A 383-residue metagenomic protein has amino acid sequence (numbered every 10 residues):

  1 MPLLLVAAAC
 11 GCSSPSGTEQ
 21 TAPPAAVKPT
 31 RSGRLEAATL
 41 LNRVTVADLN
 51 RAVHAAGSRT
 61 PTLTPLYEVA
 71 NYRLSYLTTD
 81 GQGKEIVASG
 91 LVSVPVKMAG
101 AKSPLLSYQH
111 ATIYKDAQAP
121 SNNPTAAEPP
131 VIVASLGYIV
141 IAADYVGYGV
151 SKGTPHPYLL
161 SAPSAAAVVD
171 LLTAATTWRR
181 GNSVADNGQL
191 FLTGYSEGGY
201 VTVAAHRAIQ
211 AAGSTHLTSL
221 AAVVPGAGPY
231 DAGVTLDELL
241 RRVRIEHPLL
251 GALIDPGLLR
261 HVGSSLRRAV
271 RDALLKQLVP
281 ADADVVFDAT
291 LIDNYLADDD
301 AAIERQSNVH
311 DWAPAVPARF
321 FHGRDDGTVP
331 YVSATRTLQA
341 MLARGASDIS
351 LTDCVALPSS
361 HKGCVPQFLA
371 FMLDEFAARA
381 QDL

Functional and structural regions predicted by a protein language model:
P15-A99, L342: Catalytic-loop region of hydrolases
K28, A222-W312: Accessory cap/linker subdomain of secreted extracellular hydrolases
G81-S89, S93-L136: Short, surface-exposed "cap/lid" segments of acyl-processing enzymes
Y158-R180: Alpha/beta-hydrolase active-site loop
T173-I245: Primarily recognizes the serine-hydrolase "nucleophile elbow" in alpha/beta-hydrolase and SGNH/GDSL folds
P314, R319-D326: Short beta-strand/loop motif that positions the catalytic acidic residue of the alpha/beta-hydrolase fold
G327-S333: Conserved alpha/beta-hydrolase "acid-adjacent" motif
C364-L383: Catalytic active-site module of serine/aspartate enzymes centered on a nucleophile-bearing elbow/loop
